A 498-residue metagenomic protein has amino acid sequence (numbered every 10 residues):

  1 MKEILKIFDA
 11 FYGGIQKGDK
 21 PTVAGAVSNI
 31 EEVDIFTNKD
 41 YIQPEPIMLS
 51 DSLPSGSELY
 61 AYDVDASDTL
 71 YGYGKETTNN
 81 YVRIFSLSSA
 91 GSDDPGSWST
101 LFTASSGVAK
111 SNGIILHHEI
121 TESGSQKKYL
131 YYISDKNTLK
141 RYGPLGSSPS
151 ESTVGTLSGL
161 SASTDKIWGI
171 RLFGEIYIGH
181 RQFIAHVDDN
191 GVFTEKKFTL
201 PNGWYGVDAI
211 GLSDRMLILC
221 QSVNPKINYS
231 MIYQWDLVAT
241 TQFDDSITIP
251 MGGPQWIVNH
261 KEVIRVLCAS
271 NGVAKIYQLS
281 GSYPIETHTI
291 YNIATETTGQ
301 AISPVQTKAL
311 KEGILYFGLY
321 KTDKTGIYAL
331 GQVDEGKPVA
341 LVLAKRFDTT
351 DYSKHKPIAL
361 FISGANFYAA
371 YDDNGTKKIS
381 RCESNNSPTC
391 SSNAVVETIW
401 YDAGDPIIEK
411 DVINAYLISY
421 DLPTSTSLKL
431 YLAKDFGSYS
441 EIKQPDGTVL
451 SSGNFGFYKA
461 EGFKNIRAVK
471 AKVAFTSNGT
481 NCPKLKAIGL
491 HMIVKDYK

Functional and structural regions predicted by a protein language model:
K2-N80, S89-D93, G113, E119 (+3 more regions): Beta-sheet repeat architectures centered on beta-propellers
S52-L59, S88-T121, L145-F173, G179-A309 (+2 more regions): Beta-propeller and closely related beta-pinwheel folds
T69-K75, L101, I115-L116, Y129-D135: Non-membrane alpha-helical segments in proteins
Y73-K75, N80-G91, S134, P144-G146 (+1 more regions): N-terminal pre-catalytic "stem/leader" segment of glycosyltransferase-like enzymes
Y73-K75, Y132-D135, I178-R181, C220-Q221 (+2 more regions): Glycine-centered tight turns/hairpins at beta-strand boundaries that repeat across beta-rich repeat domains
R83, K140, A185-H186, Y233 (+3 more regions): WD40 beta-propeller blade core
K128-L130, D208, M216, I264 (+2 more regions): Hydrophobic beta-strand segments of well-ordered beta-sheets in folded domains
L130-Y132, K140, Y177-I178, A185: Hydrophobic or amphipathic alpha-helical targeting/insertion segments
